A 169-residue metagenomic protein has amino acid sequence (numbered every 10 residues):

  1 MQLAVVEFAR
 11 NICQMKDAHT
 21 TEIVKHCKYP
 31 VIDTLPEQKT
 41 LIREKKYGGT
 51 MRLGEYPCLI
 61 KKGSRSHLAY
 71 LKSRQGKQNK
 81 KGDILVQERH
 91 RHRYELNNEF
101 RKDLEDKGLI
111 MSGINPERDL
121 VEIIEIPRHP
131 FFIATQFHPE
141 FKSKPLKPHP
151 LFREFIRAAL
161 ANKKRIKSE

Functional and structural regions predicted by a protein language model:
M1-A9: Catalytic nucleophile loop
R10-E169: Amide-donor transfer/coupling interface in amidating biosynthetic enzymes
